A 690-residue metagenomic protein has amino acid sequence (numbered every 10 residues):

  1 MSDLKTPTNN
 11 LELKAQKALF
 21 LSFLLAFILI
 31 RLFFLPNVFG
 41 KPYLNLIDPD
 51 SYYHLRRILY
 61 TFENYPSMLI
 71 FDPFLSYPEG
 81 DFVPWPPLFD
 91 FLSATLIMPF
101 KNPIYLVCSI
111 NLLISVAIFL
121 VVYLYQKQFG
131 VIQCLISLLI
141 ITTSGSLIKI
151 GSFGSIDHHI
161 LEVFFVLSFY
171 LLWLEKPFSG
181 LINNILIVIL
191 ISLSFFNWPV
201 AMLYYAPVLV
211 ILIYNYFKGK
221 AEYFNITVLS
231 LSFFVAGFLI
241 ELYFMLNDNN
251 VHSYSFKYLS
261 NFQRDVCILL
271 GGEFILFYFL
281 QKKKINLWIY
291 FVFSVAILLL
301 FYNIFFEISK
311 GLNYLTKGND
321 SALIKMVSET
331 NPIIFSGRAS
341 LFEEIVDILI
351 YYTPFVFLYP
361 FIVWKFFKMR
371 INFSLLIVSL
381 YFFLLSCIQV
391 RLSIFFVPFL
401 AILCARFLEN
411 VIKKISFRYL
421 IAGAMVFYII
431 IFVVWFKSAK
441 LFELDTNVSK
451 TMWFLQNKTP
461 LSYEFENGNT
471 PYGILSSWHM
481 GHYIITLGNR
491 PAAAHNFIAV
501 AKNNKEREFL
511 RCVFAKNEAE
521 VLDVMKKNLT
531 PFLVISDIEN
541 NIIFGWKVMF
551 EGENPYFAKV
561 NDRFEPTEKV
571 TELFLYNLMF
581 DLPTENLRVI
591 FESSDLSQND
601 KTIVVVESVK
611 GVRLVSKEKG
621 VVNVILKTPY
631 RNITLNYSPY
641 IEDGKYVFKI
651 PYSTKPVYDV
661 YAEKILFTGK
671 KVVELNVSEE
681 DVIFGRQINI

Functional and structural regions predicted by a protein language model:
M1-G40, P49, C134-L135, F274-L298 (+2 more regions): Start-transfer (signal-anchor) and selected internal transmembrane alpha helices of multi-pass inner/ER membrane
S2-L4, A117-L120, R418-I690: Extracytoplasmic
K14-S51, R56-Y65, L69-I70, I140-I141 (+4 more regions): Transmembrane signal-anchor helices characteristic of membrane glycosylation enzymes that use polyprenol
F23-R31, I110-Y125, Q133-K176, N183-L212 (+4 more regions): Membrane-embedded helix bundles of polyisoprenyl
L32-Y125, Q133-L167, S194, P199: Active-site lumenal/periplasmic loops and adjacent helix-entry segments of GT-C-fold, multi-pass membrane
N261-F279, W288, V295-F367, I371-L375: Alpha-helical transmembrane segments at the extracellular/periplasmic loop-to-helix junctions of multi-pass membrane
F291-I297, I402, R406-W435: Signature aromatic-anchored transmembrane alpha helix within multi-pass, membrane-resident enzymes that catalyze glycan
L380-S416: Hydrophobic/aromatic-rich transmembrane helices and adjacent perimembrane loops
